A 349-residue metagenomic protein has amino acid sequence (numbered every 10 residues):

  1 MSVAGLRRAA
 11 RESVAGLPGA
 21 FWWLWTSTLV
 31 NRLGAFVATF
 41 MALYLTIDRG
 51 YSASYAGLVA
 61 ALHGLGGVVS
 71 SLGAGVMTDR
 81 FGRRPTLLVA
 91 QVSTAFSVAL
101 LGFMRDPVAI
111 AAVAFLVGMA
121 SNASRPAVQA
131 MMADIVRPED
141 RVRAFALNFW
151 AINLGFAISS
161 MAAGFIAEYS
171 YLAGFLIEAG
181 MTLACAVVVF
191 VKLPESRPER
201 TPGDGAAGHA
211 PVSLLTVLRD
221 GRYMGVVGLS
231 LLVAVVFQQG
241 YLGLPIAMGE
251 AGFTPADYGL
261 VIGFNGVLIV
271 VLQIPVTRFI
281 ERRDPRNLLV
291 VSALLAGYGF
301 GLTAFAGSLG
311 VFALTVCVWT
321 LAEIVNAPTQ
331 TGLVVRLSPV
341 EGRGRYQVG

Functional and structural regions predicted by a protein language model:
S2-P18, P194-G228: Juxtamembrane intracellular "pre-TM" segments in multi-pass secondary transporters
L17-G64, R222-L229, V233-V261: Helix-loop boundary and gating motifs at the non-cytosolic
F36, G64-L72, F156-A157, G266-I274: Residue-level signature of mid-helix packing/kink "hotspots" within the transmembrane helices of 12-pass Major
V68-R105: Conserved MFS/SLC helix-loop-helix module at the cytosolic interface between two early adjacent transmembrane helices
S70-G82, L272-P285: Helix-to-loop junctions at the C-terminal end of transmembrane segments in multipass secondary transporters
P85-A99, N287-L302: Structural signature of the two symmetry-related core transmembrane helices
A114-I152: Cytoplasmic helix-loop-helix junction between adjacent transmembrane helices in 12-TM secondary transporters
N148-F190: Helix-loop-helix hairpin linking two adjacent transmembrane segments in secondary transporters
